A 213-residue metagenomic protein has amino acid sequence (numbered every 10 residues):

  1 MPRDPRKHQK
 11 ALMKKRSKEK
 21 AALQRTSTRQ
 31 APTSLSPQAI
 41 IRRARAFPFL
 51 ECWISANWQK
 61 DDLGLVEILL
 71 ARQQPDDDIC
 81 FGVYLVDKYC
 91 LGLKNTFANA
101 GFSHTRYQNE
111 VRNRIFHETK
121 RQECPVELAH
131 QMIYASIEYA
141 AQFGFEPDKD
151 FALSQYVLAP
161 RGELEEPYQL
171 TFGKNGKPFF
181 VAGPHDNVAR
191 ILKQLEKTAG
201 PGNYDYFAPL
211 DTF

Functional and structural regions predicted by a protein language model:
P2-F213: Non-catalytic terminal/accessory regions
